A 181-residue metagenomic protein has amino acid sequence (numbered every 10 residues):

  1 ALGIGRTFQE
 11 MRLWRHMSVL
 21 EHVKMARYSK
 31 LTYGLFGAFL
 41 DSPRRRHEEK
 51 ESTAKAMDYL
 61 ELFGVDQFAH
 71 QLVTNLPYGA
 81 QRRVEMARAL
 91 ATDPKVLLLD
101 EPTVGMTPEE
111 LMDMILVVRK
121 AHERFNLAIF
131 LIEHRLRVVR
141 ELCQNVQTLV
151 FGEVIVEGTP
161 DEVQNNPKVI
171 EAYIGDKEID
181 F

Functional and structural regions predicted by a protein language model:
A1-F181: Glycine-rich phosphate-binding loops of nucleotide-dependent enzymes
